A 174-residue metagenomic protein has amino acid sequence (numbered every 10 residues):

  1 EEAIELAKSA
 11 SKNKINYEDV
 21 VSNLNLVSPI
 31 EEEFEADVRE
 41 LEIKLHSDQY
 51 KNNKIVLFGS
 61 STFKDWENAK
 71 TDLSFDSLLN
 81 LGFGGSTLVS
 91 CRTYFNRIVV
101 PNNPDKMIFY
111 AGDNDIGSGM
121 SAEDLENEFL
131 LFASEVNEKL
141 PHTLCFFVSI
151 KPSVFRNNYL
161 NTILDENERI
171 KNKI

Functional and structural regions predicted by a protein language model:
I4-N103: Serine-esterase "nucleophile elbow" of acetyl-processing enzymes
T71-S77, T93-I174: Alpha-helical cap/lid subdomain in secreted, periplasmic, or secretory-pathway luminal O-acyl-processing enzymes
